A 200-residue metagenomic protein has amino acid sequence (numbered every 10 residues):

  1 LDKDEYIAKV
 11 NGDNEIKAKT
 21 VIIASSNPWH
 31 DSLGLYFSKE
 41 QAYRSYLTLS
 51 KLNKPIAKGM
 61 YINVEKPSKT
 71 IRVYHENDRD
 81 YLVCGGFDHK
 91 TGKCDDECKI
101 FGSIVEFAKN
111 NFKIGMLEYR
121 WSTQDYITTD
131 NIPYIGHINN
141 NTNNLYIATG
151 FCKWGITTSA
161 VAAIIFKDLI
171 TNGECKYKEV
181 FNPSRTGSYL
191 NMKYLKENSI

Functional and structural regions predicted by a protein language model:
L1-Y6: A conserved short coil-to-beta-strand element within the FAD-binding core of flavoproteins
V10-T20: Core beta-strand elements of the Rossmann-like FAD/NAD(P) dinucleotide-binding domain in flavoenzyme oxidoreductases
T20-F37: Flavin (primarily FAD) binding-site architecture
S32, A57-K58, T91-D95: A generic structural signal for short coil/turn motifs at secondary-structure boundaries
F37-A57: Central beta-strand plus flanking loop segment that forms part of the substrate or channel wall within the catalytic
E65-K66, K93-E106, N110-N198: C-terminal catalytic lobe of FAD-dependent flavoproteins
R72-E76, I138: Short beta-strand micro-motifs enriched in acidic
L82-G85: Active-site-flanking beta-strand signature of metal-NTP-handling nucleotidyl enzymes and homologous cyclase-like
